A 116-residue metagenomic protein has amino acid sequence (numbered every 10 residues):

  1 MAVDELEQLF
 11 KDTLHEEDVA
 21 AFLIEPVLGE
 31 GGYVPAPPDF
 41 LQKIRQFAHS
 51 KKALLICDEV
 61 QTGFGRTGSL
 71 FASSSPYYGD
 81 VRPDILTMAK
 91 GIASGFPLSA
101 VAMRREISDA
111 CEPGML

Functional and structural regions predicted by a protein language model:
M1-L116: Conserved N-terminal phosphate-binding loop of PLP-dependent enzymes in the Aspartate aminotransferase
